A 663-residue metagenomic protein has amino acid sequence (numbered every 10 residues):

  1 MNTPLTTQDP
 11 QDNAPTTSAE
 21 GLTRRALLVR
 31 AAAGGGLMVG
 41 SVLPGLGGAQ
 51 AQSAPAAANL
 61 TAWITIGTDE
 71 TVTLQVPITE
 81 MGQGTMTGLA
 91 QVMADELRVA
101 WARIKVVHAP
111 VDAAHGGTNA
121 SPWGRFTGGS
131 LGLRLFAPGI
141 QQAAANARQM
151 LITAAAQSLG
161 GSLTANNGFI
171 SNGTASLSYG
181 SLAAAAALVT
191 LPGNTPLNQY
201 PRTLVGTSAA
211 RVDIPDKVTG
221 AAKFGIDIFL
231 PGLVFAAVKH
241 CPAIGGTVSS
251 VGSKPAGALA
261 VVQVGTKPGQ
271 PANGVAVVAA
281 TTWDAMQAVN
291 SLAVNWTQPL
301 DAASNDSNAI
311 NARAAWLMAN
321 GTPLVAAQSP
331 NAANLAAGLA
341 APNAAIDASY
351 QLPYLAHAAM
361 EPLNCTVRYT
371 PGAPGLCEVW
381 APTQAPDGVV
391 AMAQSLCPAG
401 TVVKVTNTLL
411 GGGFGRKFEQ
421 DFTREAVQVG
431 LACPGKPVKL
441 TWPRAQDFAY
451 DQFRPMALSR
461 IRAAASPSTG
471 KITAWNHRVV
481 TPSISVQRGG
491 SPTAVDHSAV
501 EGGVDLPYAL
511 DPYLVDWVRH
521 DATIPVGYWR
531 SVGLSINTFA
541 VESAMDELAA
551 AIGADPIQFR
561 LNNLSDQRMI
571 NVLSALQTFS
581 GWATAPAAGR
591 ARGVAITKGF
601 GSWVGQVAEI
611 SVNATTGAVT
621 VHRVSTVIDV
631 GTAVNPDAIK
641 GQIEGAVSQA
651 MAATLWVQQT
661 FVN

Functional and structural regions predicted by a protein language model:
M1-L22: N-terminal secretory signal peptides
N2, A19-E20, A26-G48: N-terminal export signals
T7, A114-P138, Y179-D227, A327-C365 (+3 more regions): Glycine-rich loop/linker segments at domain edges
P15-G21, S41-T73: C-terminal segment of N-terminal export signals and the immediately downstream linker at the start of the mature
T61-G67, A222, N364-Y369, L458-P467 (+3 more regions): Short beta-strand elements
T71-V107, L131-L159, F235-L259, N273-N295 (+6 more regions): Alpha-helical support elements that line or immediately flank enzyme active sites and cofactor-binding pockets
A137, Q141-A210, A258-N343, N407-L409 (+5 more regions): Molybdopterin (Moco) oxidoreductase catalytic core of the xanthine/aldehyde oxidoreductase family
L352-Y354, N562-T615: Accessory "access/gating" subregions that flank catalytic or transport cores
